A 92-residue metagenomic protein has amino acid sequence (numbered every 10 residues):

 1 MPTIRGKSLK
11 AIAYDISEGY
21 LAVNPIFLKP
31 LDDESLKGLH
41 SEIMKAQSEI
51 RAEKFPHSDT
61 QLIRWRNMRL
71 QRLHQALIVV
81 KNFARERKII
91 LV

Functional and structural regions predicted by a protein language model:
M1-K10, T60-R66: Membrane-interacting alpha-helical segments
S8-F27: Short, charge-rich amphipathic alpha-helices with coiled-coil/heptad character
A22-S41: Short, charge/polar-rich alpha-helical segments
P25, P30, E49-P56: General structural signal for alpha-helix termini and helix-helix connectors
L36, I43-K54, L73, V80: Non-transmembrane amphipathic alpha-helical segments
K37, S41, T60-Q71: Short, charged, amphipathic alpha-helical segments
E53-P56, T60, F83, I90: Soluble, cytosolic/nucleoplasmic coiled-coil alpha-helices used as oligomeric scaffolds and tethers in large eukaryotic
L73-I90: Amphipathic alpha-helical coiled-coil segments
